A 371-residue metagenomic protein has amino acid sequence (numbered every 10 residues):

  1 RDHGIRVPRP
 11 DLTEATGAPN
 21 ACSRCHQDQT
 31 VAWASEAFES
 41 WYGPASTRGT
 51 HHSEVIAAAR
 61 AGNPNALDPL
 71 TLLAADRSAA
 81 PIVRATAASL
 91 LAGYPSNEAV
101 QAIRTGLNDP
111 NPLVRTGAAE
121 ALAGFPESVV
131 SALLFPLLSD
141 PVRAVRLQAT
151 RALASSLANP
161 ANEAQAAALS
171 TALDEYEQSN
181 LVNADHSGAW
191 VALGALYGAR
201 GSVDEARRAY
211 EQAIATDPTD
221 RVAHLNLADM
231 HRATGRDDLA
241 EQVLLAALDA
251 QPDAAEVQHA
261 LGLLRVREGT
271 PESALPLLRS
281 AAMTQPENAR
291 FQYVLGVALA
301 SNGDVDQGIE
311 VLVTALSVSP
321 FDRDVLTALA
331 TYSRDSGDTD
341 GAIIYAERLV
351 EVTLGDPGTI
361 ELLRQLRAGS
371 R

Functional and structural regions predicted by a protein language model:
R1-A85, Y94, P141: Primarily the internal scaffold of c-type cytochrome electron-transfer domains, especially repeated/multiheme c-type
P64-A74, S96-N108, P126-L138, P160-E177 (+1 more regions): Amphipathic alpha-helical scaffolding segments comprising HEAT/armadillo-like alpha-solenoid repeats
A75-A79, L107-L113, L138-A144, V182-A184: Short coil turns that connect the paired helices of HEAT/ARM alpha-solenoid repeats
P81, P112-R115, R143, S187-G188 (+5 more regions): Helix-start (N-cap) detector for alpha-helical repeat units in TPR-like alpha-solenoids, especially tetratricopeptide
Y94, D109-P110, F125, D140-P141 (+6 more regions): Structural marker of alpha-solenoid helical repeat scaffolds
N97-E98, S128-S131, Q165-E177, R200-Q212 (+4 more regions): Structural signature of tandem alpha-helical TPR/SEL1-like repeats, specifically the intra-repeat loop/turn
